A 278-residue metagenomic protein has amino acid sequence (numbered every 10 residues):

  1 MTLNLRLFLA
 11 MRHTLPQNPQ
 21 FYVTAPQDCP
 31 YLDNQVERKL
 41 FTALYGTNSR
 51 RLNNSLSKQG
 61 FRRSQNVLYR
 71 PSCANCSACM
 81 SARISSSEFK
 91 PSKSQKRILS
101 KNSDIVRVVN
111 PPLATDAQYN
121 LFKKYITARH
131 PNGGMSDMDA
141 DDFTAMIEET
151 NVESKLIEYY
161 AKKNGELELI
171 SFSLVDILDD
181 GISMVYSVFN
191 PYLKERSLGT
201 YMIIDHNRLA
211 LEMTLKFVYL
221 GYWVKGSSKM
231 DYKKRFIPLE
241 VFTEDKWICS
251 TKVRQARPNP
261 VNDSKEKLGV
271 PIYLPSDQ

Functional and structural regions predicted by a protein language model:
L3-V106, P111, K216-Q278: Terminal substrate-recognition subdomain of acyl/acetyltransferases
L56, F122, I203-H206, K233: Residue-level preference for non-acidic, small/hydrophobic
Q59, I204-K216: Conserved acyl-CoA
V67-C76, A82-E195, R235: A conserved beta-strand-loop-helix scaffold within acyl/acetyltransferase catalytic domains
I182, Y186, N190-S197, M213-G226: Nucleic-acid nuclease catalytic cores
E195-N207: Conserved acetyl-CoA-binding loop-helix of GNAT-fold acetyltransferases
